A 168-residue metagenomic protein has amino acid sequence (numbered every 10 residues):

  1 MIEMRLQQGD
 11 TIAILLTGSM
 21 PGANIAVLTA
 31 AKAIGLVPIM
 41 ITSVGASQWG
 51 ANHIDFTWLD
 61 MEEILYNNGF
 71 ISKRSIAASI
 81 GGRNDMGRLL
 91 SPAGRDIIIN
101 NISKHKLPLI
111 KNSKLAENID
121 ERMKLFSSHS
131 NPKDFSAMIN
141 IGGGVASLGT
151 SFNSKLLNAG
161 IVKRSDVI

Functional and structural regions predicted by a protein language model:
M1-M4, Q8-F56: Membrane-embedded segments
A23-A30, T150-N158: Short Gly/Thr/Asp-enriched flexible loops that form oxyanion-binding sites at enzyme active sites
M40-V44, Y66-G69, H105-K106, S165-I168: Short, surface-exposed, polar/charged, turn-prone segments marking secondary-structure boundaries
G45-A46, G82-D85, G143-V145: Short acidic/polar capping segments at secondary-structure boundaries
W49-G50, G87, G149: A generic structural signal for short coil/turn motifs at secondary-structure boundaries
D55-I139: A substrate-binding/cap region within the structured catalytic cores of diverse enzymes
P132-L157: Glycine-rich phosphate-binding loop
L156-I168: Gly/Ser/Thr-rich active-site loops/lids in small-molecule metabolic enzymes that frequently grip phosphoryl groups
